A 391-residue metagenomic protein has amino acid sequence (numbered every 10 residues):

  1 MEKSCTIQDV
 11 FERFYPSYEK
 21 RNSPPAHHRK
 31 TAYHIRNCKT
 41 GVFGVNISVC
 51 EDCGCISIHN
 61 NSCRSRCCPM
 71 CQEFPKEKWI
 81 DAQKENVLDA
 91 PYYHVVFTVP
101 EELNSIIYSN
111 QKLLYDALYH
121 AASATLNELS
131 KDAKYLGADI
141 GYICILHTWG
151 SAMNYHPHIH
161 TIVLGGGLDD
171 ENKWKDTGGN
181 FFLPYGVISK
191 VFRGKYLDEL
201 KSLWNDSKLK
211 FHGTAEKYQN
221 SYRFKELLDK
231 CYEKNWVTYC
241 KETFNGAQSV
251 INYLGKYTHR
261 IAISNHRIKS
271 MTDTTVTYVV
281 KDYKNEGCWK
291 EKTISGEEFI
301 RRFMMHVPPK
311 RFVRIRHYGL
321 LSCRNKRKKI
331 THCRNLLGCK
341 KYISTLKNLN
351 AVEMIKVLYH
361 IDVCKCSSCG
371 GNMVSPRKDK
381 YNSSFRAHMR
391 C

Functional and structural regions predicted by a protein language model:
M1-C391: Beta->alpha loop/short-helix hinge microenvironment recognizer with preference for catalytic Tyr/His contexts
